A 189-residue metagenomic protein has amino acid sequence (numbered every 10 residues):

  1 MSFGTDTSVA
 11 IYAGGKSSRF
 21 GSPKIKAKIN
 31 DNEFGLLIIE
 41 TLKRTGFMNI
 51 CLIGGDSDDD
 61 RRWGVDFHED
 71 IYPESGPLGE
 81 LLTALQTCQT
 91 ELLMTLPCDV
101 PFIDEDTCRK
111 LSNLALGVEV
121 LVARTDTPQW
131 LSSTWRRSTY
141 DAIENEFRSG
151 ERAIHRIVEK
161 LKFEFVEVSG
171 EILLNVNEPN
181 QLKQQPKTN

Functional and structural regions predicted by a protein language model:
S2-E151, E159-I172, N180: Nucleotide and nucleotide-moiety/phosphate-recognizing core
T188-N189: Hydrophobic helical membrane-anchoring modules
